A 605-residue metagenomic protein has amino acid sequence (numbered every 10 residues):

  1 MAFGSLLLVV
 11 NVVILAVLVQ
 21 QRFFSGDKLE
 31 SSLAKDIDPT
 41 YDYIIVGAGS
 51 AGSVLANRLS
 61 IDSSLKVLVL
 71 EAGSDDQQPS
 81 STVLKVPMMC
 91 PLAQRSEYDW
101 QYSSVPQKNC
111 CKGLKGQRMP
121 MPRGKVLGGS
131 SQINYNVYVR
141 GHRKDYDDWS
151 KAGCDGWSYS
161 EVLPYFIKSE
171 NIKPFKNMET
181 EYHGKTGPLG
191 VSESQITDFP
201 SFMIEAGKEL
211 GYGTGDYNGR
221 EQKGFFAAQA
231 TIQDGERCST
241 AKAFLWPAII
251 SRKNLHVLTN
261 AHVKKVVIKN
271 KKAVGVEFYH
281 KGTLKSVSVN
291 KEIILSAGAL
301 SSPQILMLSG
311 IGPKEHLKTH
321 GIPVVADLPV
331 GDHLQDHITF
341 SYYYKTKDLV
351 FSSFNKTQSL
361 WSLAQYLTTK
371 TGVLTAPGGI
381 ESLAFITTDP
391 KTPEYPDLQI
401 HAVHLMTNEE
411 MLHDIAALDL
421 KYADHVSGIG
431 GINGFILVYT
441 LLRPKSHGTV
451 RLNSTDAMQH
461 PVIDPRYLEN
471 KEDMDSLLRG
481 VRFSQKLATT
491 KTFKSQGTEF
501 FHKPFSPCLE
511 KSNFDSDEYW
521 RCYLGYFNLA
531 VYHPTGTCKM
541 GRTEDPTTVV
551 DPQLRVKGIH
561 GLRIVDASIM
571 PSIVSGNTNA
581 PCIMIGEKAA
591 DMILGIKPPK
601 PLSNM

Functional and structural regions predicted by a protein language model:
A2-M605: N-terminal redox-cofactor-binding region of secreted/periplasmic oxidoreductases
